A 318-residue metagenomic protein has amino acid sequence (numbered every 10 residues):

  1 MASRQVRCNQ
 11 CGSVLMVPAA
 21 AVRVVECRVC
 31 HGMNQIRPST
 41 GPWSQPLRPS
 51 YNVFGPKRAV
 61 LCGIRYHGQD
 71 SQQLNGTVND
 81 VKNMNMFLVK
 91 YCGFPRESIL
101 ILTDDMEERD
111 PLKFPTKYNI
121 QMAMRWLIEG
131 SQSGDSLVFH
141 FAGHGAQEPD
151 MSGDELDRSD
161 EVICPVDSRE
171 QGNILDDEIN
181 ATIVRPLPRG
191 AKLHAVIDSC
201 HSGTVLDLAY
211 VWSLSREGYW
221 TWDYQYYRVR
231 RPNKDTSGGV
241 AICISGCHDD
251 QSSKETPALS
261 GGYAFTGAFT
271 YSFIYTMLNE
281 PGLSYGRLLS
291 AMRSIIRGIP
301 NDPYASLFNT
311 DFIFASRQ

Functional and structural regions predicted by a protein language model:
A2-Q318: Cysteine endopeptidase catalytic domains of the caspase/legumain-like
